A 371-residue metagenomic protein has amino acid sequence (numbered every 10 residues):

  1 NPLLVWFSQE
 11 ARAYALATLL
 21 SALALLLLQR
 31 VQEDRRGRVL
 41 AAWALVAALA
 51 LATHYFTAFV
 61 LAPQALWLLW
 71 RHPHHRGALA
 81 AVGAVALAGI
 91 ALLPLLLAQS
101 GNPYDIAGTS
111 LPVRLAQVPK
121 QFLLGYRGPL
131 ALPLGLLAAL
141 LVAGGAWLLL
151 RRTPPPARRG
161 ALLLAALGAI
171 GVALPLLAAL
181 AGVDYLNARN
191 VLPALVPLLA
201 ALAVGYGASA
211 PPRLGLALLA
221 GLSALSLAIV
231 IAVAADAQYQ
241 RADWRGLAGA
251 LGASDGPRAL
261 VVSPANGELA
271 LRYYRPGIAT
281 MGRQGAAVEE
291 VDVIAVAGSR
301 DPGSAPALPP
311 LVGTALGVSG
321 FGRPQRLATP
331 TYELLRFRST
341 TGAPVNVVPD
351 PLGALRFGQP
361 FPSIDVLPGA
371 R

Functional and structural regions predicted by a protein language model:
N1-A370: Membrane-proximal helix-loop-helix interfaces that form the catalytic/acceptor-binding platform of multi-pass membrane
